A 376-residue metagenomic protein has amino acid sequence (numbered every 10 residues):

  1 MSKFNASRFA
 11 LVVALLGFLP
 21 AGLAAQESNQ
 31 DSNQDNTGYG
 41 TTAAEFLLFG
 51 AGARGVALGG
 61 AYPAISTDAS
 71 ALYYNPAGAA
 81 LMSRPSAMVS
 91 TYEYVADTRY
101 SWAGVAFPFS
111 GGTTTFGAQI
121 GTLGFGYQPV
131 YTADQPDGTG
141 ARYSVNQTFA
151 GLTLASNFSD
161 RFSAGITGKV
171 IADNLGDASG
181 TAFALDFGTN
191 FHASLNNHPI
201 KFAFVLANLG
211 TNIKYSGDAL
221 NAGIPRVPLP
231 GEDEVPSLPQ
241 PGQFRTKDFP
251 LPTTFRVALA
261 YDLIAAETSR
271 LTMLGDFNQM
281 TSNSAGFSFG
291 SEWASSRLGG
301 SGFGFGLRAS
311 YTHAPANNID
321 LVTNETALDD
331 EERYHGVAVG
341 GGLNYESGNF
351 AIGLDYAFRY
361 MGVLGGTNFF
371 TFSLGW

Functional and structural regions predicted by a protein language model:
M1-T41: Cleavable N-terminal export/targeting peptides
Q26-G55, R99-Y100, G104-W376: Outer-membrane beta-barrel porins/channels
G60-P63, P85-Y94, A357-R359: Short strand-turn segments of transmembrane beta-barrel domains in outer membranes, especially the first one or two
S70-G78: N-terminal periplasmic accessory domains that precede and gate Gram-negative outer-membrane beta-barrel machines
